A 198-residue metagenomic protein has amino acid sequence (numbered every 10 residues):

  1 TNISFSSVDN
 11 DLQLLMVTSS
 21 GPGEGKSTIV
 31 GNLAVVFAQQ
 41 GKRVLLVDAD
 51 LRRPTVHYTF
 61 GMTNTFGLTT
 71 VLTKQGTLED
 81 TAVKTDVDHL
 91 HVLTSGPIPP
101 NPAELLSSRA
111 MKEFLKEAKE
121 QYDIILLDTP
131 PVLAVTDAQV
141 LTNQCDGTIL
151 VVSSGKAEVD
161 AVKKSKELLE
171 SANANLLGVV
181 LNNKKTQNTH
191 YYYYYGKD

Functional and structural regions predicted by a protein language model:
T1-D198: P-loop NTP-binding module
